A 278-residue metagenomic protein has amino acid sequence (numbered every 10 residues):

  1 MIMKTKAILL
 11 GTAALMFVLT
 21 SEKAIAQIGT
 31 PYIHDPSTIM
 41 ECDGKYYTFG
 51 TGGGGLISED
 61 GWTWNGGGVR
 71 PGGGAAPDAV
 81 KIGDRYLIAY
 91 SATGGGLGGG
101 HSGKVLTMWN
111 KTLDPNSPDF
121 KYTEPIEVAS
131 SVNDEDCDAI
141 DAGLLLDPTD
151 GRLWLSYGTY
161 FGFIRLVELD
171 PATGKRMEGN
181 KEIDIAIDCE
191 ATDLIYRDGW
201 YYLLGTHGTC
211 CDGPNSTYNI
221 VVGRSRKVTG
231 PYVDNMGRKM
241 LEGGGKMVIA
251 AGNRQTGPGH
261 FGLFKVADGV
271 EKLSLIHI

Functional and structural regions predicted by a protein language model:
M1-I2, I276-I278: Accessible peptide chain termini
M1-L10: Bacterial N-terminal signal peptides that target proteins for export
L10, K23-A24: Extracellular "leader-to-stem" segments immediately downstream of a signal peptide or signal-anchor in secreted/lumenal
M16-K23: C-terminal segment of classical bacterial N-terminal signal peptides
I25-H277: Carbohydrate-active catalytic/glycan-binding domains of CAZyme proteins, especially the secreted or lumenal ectodomains
